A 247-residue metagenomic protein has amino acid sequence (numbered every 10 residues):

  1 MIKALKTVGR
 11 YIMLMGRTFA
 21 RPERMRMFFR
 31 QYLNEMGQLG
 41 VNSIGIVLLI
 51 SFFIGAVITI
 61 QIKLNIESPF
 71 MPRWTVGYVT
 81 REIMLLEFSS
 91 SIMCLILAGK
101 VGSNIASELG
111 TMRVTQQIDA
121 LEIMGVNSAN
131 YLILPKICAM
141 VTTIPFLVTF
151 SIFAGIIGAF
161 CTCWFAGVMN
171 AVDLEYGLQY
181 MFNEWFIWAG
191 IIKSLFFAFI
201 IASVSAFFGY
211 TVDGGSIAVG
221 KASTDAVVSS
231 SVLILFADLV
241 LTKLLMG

Functional and structural regions predicted by a protein language model:
M1-R30, F208-G209, D213: Short, membrane-interfacial amphipathic segments enriched in basic
E23-L49: Membrane-interface helix starts
L39-I92, I96: Active-site cofactor/substrate anionic-group-binding motifs, chiefly glycine- and Lys/Arg-rich phosphate-binding loops
G40, I44, L48, F88 (+4 more regions): Selective transmembrane-helix segments that form parts of the transport pathway or gating/packing helices in multipass
I50-F53, L97, L134-C163, F196 (+3 more regions): Hydrophobic alpha-helical transmembrane segments that constitute the membrane-spanning cores of multi-pass membrane
Q61-L85, F153-L195, S203-A222, L244-G247: Membrane-interfacial helix-loop-helix connectors in multipass membrane proteins
L109-L134, V219: Short cytoplasmic-facing helical segments at TM-TM junctions of multi-pass membrane proteins
V219, D225-T242: Final/C-terminal transmembrane alpha-helix of multipass membrane proteins
